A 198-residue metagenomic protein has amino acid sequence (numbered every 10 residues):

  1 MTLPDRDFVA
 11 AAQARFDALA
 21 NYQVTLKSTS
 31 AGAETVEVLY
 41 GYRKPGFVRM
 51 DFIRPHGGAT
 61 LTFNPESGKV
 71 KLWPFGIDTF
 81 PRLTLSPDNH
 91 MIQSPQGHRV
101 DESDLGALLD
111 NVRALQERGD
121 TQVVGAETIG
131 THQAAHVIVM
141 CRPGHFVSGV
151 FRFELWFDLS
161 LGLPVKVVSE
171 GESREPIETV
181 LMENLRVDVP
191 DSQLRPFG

Functional and structural regions predicted by a protein language model:
M1-L3, F8-A11, A31-G32, I53-G57 (+7 more regions): Non-transmembrane domains of secretory- and envelope-associated proteins
P4, F8, V100, D104-A107: Short amphipathic alpha-helical segments
A14-A33, V48-M50: A short, Trp-centered hydrophobic/proline-enriched beta-strand micro-motif
A14-F16, V38-R43, L61-F63, D120-E127: Short, exposed beta-strand/loop patches in secreted or surface proteins that constitute
F16, E102-Q116: Short, solvent-exposed helix-to-loop capping segments enriched in aromatics
L19-N21, T35, P45, H132-A134 (+1 more regions): A general secondary-structure signal for short beta-strands and their flanking turns/coil in non-transmembrane regions
V24, M50, V70, V137-I138 (+1 more regions): Well-ordered beta-strand positions enriched in small/hydrophobic/aromatic, beta-favoring residues
L39-S103, K166, E175-T179: An acidic-aromatic
